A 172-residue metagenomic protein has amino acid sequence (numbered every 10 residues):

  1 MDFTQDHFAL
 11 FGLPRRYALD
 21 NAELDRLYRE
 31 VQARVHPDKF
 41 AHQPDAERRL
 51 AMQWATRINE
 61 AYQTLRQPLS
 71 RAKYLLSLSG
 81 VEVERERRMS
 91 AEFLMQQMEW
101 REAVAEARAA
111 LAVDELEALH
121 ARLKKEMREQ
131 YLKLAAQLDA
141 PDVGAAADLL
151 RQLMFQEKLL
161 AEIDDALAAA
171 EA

Functional and structural regions predicted by a protein language model:
M1-A172: C-terminal accessory/regulatory regions appended to core domains
